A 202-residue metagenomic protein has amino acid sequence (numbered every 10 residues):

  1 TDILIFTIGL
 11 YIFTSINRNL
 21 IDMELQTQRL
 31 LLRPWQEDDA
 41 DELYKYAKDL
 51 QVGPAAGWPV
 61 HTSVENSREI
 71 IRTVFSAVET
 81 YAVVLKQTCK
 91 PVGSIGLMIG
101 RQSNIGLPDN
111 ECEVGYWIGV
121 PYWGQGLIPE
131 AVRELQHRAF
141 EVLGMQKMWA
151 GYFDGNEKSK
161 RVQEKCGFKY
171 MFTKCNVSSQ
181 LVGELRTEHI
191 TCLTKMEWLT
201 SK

Functional and structural regions predicted by a protein language model:
T1-L10: Extreme N-terminal basic, low-complexity initiation segments that serve as generic localization/processing leaders
G9, I16-R18, I70: Intrinsically disordered, low-complexity serine/threonine-rich segments
F13-Q51, V84-K202: Acyl-donor (CoA/ACP) binding surface of acyl/acetyltransferases
Q51-R72: Conserved GNAT-fold acetyl-CoA-binding loop/helix
A56-V60, T80-L85: A short, aromatic/hydrophobic, helix- or strand-capping loop or linear motif that either lines the entrance/gate
I71-A82: A short helix-loop-beta-strand connector motif used in the catalytic cores of GNAT acetyltransferases and, in some
